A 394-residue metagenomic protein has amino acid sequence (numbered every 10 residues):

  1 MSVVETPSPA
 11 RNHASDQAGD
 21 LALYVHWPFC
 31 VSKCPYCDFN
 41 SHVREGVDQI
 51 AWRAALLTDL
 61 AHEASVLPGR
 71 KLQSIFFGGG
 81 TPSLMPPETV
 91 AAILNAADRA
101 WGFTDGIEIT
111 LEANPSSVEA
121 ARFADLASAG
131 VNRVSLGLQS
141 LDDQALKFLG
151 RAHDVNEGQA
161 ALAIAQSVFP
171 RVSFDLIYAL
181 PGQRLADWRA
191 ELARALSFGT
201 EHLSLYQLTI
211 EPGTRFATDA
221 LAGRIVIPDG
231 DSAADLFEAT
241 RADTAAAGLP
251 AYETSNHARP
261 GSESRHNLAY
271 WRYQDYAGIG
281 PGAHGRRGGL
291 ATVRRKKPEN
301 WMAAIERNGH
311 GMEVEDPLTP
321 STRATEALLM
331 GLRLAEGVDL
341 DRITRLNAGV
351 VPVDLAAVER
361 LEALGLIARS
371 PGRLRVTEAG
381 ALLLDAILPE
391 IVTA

Functional and structural regions predicted by a protein language model:
M1-V4: N-proximal helix/coil linker or "cap" segments that precede and/or mark the start of modular domains
T6-A22, S41-V66, R70-G349: C-terminal scaffold of the Radical SAM
H26-S41: Local cysteine-cluster metal-coordination motifs and their immediate loop/turn environment, predominantly Fe-S cluster
G289-A291, L364, A386-L388: A short, polar/proline- and glycine-enriched secondary-structure boundary/capping micro-motif
A348-A363: Short amphipathic alpha-helical interaction segments
E362-G372: A short, conserved structural fragment
R373-E378: Minor-groove-contacting beta-hairpin "wing" of winged helix-turn-helix DNA-binding domains
A379-A394: Short, amphipathic alpha-helical interaction segments positioned at domain boundaries
